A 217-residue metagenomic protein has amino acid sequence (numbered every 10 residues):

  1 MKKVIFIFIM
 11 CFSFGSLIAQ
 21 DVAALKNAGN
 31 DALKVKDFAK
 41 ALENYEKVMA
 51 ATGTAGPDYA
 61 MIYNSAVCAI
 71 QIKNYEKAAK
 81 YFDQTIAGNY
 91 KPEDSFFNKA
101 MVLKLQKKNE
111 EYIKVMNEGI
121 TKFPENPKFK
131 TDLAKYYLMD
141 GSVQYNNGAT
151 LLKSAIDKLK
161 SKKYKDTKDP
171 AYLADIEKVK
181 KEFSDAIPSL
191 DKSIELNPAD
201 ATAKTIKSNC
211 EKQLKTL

Functional and structural regions predicted by a protein language model:
A23, P57-A60, D94, K128 (+2 more regions): Start-of-helix register in tetratricopeptide repeats
V48, Q84-T85, E118-G119, S193: Canonical positions in the second alpha-helix
G53-G56, Y90, P124-E125, P198: Short coil turns that delineate tetratricopeptide repeat
A60-N64, N98, D132-K135, M139 (+3 more regions): Canonical tetratricopeptide repeat
Y145-S189: Short coil/linker segments at helix-helix boundaries
